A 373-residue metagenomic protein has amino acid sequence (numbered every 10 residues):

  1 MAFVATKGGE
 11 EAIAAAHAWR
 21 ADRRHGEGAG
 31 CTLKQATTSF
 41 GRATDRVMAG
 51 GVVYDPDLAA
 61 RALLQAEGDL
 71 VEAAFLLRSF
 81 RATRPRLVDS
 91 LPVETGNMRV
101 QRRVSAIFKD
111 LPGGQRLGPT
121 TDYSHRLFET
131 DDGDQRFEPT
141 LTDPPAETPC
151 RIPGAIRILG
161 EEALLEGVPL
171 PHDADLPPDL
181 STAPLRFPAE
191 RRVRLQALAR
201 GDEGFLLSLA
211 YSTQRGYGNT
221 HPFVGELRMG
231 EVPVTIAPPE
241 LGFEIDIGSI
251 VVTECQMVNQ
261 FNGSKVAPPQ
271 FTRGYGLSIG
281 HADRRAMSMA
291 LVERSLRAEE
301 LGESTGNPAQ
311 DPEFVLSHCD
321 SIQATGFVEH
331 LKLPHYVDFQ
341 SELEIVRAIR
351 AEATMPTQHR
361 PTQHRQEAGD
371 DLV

Functional and structural regions predicted by a protein language model:
M1-L227, F243, P361-V373: Short, amphipathic alpha-helical interaction segments embedded in low-complexity terminal/linker regions of eukaryotic
T142-V373: Acidic, serine/proline-rich low-complexity intrinsically disordered regions
